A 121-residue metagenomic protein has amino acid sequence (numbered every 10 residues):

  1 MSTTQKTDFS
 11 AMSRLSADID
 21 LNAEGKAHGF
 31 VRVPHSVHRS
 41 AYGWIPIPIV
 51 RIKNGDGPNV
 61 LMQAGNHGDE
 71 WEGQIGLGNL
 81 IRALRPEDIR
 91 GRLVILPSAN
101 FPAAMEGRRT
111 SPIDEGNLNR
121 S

Functional and structural regions predicted by a protein language model:
M1-S121: Structured catalytic-domain cores with a bias toward divalent-metal coordination
